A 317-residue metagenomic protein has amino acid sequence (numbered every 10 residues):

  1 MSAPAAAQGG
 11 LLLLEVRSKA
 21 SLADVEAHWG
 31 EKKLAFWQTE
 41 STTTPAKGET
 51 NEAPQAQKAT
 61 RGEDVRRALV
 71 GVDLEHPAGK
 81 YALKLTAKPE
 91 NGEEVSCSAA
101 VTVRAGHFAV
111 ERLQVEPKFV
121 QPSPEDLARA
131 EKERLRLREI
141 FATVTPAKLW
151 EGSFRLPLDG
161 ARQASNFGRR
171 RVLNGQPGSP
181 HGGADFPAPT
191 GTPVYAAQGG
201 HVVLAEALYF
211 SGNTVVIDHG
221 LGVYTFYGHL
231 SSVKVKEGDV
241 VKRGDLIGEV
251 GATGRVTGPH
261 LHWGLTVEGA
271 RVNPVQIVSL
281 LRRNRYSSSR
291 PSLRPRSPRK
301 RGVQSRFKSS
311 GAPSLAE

Functional and structural regions predicted by a protein language model:
M1-S41, K58-A100: Cationic-aromatic interfacial patches
L14-V16, A27, G48, A68-V70 (+6 more regions): Preference for bulky hydrophobic residues occupying beta-strand positions in well-ordered beta-sheet regions
K19, G30-K32, D73-E75, T86-E90 (+5 more regions): Solvent-exposed coil/turn segments that connect beta secondary-structure elements in extracytoplasmic/periplasmic
T39-T42, T102-G106, L230-V233, I277-L280: A short, sequence-level motif marking secondary-structure junctions
E40-E63, S288-E317: Intrinsic disorder/low-complexity segments
C97-S211: Surface-exposed, glycine-biased beta-strand/turn segments
P157-S288: Catalytic cores of peptidoglycan-degrading enzymes
